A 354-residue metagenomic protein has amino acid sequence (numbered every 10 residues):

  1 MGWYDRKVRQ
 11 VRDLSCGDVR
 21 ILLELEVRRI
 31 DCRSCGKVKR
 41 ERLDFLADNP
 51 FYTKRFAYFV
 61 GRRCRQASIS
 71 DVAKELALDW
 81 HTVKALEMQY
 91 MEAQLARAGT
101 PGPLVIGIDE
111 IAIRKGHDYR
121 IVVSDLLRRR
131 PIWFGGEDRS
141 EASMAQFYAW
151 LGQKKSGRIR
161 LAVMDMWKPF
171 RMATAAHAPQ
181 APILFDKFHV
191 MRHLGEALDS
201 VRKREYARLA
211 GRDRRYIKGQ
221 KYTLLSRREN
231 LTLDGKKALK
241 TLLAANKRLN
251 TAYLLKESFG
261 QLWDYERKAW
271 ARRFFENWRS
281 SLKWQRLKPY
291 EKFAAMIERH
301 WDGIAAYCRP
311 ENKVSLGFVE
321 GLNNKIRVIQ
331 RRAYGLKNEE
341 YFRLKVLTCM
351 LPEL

Functional and structural regions predicted by a protein language model:
G2-H117, G157-I159, E298: Short, positively charged, Gly/Tyr-enriched micro-motifs that form contact patches at catalytic or ligand/partner
R40-D44, R129-F134, A306: Short small-residue beta-strand/loop micro-motif enriched in glycine and branched aliphatics
D79, Y90-Q94, M166, A181 (+2 more regions): The DNA-recognition helices of helix-turn-helix-type DNA-binding domains
T82-A173: RNase H-like nuclease fold core
K115-H117, L126-R129, A145, Q153-Q180 (+2 more regions): Acidic/histidine-rich catalytic cores and adjacent linkers of DNA breakage/strand-transfer/modification proteins
G195-Y206: Short, surface-exposed amphipathic charged segments that create phosphate/polyanion-binding patches used for binding
